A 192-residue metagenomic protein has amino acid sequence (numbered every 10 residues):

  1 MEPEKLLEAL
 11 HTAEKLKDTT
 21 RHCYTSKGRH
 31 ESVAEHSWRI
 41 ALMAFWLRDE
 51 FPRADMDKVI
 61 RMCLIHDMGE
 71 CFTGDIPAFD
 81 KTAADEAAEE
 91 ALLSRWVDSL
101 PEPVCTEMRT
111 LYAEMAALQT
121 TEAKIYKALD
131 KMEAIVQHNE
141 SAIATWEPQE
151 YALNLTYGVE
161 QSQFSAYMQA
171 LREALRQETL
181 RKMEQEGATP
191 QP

Functional and structural regions predicted by a protein language model:
M1-P192: Active-site helical microenvironments for divalent-metal-assisted chemistry
